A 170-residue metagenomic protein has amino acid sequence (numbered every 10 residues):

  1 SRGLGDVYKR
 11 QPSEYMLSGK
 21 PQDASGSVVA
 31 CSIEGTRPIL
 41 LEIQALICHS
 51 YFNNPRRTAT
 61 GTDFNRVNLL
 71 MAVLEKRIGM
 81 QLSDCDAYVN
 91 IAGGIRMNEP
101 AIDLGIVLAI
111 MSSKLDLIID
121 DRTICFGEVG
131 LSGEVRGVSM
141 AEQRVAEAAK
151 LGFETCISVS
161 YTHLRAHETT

Functional and structural regions predicted by a protein language model:
G3-Q11, T162-T169: Conserved small/polar residues in nucleotide/adenosyl-binding loops
G5-D6, E14, C48-Y51, E75-G79 (+1 more regions): Non-catalytic alpha-helical coupling and interface elements of nucleotide-dependent molecular machines and regulators
P12-L17, A24-S32, A72-K76: Glycine-rich, charged/polar anion/phosphate-binding loops that engage phosphate groups from diverse ligands
S13, S25, D63-V67, D103 (+2 more regions): Generic alpha-helical secondary structure
G26-A30, Q44-G61, D86-M97, G127-V135: Short hinge/gating elements
S32-E34, P38-C48, E75, I110-S112: Short beta-strand elements
T58-L74: A short, contiguous, amphipathic alpha-helix enriched in charged residues
R77-S160: Terminal-proximal interaction/regulatory segments of ATP-powered molecular machines
